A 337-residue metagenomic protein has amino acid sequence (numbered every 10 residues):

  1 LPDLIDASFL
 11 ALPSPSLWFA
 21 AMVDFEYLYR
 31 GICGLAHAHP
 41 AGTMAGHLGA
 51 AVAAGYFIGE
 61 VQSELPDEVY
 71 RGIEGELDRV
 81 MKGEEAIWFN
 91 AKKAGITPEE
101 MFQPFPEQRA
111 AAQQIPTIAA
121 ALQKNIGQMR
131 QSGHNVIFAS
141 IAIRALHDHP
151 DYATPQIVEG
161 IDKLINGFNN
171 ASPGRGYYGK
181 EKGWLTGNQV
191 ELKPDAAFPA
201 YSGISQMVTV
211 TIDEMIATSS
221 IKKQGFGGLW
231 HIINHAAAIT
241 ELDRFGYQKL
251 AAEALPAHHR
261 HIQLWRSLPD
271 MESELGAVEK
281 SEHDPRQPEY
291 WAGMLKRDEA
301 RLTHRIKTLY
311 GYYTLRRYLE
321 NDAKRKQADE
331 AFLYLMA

Functional and structural regions predicted by a protein language model:
A7-A21: Short, Lys/Arg-enriched N-terminal segments with co-localized hydrophobic residues within the first ~10-30 amino acids
M22-T186, A196-V210, I221-A337: N-terminal domain-start signal
I212-A217: Solvent-exposed, flexible loop/coil segments flanking beta-strands in beta-rich domains
